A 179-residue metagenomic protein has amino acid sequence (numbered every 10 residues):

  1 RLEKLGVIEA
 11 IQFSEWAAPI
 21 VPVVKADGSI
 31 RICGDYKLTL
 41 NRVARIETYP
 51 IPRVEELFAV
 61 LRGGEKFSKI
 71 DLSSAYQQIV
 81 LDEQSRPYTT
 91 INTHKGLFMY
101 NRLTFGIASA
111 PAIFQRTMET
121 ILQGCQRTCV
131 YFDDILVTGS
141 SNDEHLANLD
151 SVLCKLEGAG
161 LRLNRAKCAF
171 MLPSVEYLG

Functional and structural regions predicted by a protein language model:
R1-G179: Retroelement reverse transcriptase polymerase core
